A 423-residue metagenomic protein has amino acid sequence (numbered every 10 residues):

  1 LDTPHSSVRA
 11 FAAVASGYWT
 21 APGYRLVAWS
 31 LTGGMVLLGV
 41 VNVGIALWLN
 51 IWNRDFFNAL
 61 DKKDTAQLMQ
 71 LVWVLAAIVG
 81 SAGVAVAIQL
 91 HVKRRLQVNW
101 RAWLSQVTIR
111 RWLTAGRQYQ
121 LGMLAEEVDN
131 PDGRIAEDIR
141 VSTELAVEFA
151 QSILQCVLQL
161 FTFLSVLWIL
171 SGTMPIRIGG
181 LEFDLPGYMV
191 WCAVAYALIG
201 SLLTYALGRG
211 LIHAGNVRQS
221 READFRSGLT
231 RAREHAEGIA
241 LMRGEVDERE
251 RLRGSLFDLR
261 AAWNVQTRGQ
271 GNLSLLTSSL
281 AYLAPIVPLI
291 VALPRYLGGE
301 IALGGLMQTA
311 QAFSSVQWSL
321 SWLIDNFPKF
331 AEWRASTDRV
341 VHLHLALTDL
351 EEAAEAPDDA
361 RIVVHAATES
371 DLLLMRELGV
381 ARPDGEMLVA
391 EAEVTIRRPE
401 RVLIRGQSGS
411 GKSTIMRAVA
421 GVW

Functional and structural regions predicted by a protein language model:
L1-A46, D55-L75, Q89-K93, Q97 (+8 more regions): Membrane-integrated ABC transporters
G34-L37, V41, W48-N50, S81-V84 (+5 more regions): A hydrophobic transmembrane-helix motif
N42-N50, A85-Q97, A197-L211, L241 (+5 more regions): Alpha-helical transmembrane segments
K63-A66, V98, T108-I135, S227-R251 (+1 more regions): Short intracellular "coupling" helices and adjacent cytoplasmic loop segments at the cytosolic face of multi-pass
G210, A214-T267, E355-D359: Loop segments that connect adjacent transmembrane helices in multi-pass transporters
I212, A223-F225, A240-G244, E250 (+3 more regions): Cytosolic ends of transmembrane helices, especially the final helix of ABC transmembrane type-1 domains
P357-W423: ABC-type nucleotide-binding domain
